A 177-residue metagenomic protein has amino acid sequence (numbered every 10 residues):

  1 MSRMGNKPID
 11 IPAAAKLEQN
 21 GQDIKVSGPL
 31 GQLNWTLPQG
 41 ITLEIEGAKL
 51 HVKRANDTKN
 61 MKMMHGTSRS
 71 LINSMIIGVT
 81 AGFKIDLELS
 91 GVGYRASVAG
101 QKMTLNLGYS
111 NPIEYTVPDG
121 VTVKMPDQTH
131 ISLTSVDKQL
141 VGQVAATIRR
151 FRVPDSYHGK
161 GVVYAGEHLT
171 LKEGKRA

Functional and structural regions predicted by a protein language model:
S2-A146, R150-A177: N-terminal intrinsically disordered, cationic/polar leader segments that include organellar targeting peptides
